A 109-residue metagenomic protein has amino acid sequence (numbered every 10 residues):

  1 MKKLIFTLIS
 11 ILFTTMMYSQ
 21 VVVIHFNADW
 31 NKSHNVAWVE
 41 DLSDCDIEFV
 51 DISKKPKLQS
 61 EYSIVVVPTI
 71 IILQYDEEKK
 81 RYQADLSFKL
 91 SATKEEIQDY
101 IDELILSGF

Functional and structural regions predicted by a protein language model:
L4-T14: Sec-dependent N-terminal signal peptides
Y18-E48: Local sequence-structure signature of Cys/Sec-based thiol-disulfide redox active-site neighborhoods
V23-H25, T69-I71, R81: Soluble periplasmic/extracytoplasmic beta-strand elements of cell-envelope proteins
H34-N35, Q59, R81-Y82: Short glycine-/acidic-enriched loop or helix-start segments at secondary-structure transitions that form or flank
I52-K57: N-terminal post-signal-peptidase region of extra-cytosolic proteins
Y62-I72: Structural micro-motif
I72-F109: Non-catalytic, surface beta->alpha helical segment in thiol-disulfide oxidoreductase systems
